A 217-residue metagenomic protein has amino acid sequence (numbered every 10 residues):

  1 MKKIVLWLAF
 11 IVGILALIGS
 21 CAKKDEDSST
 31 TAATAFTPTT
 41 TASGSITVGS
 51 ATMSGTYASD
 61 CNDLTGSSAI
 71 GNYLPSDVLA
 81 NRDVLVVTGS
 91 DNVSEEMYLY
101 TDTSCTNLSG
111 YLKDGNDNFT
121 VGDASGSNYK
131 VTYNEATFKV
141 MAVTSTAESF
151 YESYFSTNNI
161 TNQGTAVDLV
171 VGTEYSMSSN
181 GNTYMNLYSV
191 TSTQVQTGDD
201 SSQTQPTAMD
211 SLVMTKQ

Functional and structural regions predicted by a protein language model:
I4-L8, G13-G49, M214-Q217: Bacterial Sec-dependent N-terminal signal peptides
G49-T56: A glycine-anchored, Pro-Gly-centered beta-turn/N-cap motif
D60-N72, V86-S192, G198-D199, Q203-Q217: Contiguous, well-ordered beta-strand patches that form the walls/edges of small beta-barrel/beta-sandwich domains
Y73-D77: Surface-exposed strand-loop-strand hairpins of Gram-negative outer-membrane beta-barrel proteins
